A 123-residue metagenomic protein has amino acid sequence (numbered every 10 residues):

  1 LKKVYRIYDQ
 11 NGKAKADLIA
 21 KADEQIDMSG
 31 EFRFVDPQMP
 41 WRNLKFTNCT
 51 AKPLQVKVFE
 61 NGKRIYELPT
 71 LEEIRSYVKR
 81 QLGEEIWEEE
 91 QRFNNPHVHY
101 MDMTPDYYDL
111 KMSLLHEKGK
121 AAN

Functional and structural regions predicted by a protein language model:
L1-N123: Gly/Ser/Thr/Ala-enriched C-terminal appendages of enzymes
